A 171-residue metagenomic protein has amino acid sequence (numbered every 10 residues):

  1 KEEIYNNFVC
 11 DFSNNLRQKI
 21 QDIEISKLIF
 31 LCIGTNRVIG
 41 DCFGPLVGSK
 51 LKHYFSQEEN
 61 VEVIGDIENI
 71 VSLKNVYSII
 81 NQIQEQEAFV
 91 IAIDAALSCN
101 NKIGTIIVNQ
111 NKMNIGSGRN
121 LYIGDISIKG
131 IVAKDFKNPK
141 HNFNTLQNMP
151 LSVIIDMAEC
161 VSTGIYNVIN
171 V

Functional and structural regions predicted by a protein language model:
K1-V90, A95-V171: N-terminal catalytic or cofactor-binding beta/alpha core of small enzyme domains
